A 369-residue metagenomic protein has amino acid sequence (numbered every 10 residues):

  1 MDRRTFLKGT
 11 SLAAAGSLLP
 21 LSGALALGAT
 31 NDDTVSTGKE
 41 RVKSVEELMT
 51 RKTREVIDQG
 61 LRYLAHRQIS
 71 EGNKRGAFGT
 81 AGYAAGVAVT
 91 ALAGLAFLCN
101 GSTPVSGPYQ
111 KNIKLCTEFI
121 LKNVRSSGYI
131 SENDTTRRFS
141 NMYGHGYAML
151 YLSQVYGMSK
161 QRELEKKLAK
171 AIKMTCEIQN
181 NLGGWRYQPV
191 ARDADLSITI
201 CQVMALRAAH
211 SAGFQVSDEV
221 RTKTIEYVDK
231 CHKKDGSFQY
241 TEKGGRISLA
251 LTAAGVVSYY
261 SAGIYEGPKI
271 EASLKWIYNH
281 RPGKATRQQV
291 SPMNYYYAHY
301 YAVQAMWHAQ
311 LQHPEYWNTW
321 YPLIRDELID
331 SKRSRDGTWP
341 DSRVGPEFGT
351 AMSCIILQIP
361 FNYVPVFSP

Functional and structural regions predicted by a protein language model:
T5-L27: N-terminal export signals
D33-Q59, A77-N112, R125-K173, E177-T222 (+2 more regions): An alpha-helical repeat/solenoid feature that recognizes helix-turn-helix modules
Q68-A77, L121-R125: A non-catalytic alpha/beta surface segment that caps or lines the substrate-entry region of metallo-dependent hydrolase
Q110, T117-F119: Active-site-surrounding "flap" and adjacent substrate/cofactor-binding loops of secreted or lumenal enzymes, prototyped
I329-R333: Predominantly the C-terminal beta-signal and adjacent terminal strand-loop region of outer-membrane beta-barrel
